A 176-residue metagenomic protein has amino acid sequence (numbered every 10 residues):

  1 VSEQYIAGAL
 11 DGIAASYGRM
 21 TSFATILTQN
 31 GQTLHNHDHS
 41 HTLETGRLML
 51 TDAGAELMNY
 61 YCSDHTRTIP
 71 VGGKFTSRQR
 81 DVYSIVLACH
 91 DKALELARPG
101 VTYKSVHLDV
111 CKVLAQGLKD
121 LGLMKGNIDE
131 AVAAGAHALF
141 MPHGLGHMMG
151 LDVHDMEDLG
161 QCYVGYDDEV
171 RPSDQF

Functional and structural regions predicted by a protein language model:
V1-F176: Active-site neighborhoods and metal-handling regions in enzymes and metal-associated proteins
